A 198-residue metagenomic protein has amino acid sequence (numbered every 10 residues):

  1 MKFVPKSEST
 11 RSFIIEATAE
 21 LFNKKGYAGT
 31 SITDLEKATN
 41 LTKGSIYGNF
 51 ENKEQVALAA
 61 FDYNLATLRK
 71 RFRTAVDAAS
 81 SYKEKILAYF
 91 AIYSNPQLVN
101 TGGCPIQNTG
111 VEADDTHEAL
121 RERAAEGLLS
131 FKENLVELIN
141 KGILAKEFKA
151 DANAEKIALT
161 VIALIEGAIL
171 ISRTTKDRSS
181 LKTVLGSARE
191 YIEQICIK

Functional and structural regions predicted by a protein language model:
M1, A88-P96, L129-K141, A145 (+2 more regions): C-terminal peripheral helix-coil segments that are non-catalytic and often amphipathic
M1-K25, G29-L41, Q55: Basic, helix-initiating cap at the start of DNA-binding domains
T39-F50: Short hydrophobic/aromatic patch on the recognition helix
F50, L58-N64: Alpha-helical DNA-contacting segments of helix-turn-helix folds
E54-V56, T109: A secondary-structure capping/hinge motif
A59, R73-G102, A154-V161: Hydrophobic alpha-helical connector segments
V99-A119: Amphipathic alpha-helical segments used for helix-helix packing
A152-I171, S187-Y191: Hydrophobic alpha-helical segments that form the core of small-molecule binding pockets and/or dimer interfaces
